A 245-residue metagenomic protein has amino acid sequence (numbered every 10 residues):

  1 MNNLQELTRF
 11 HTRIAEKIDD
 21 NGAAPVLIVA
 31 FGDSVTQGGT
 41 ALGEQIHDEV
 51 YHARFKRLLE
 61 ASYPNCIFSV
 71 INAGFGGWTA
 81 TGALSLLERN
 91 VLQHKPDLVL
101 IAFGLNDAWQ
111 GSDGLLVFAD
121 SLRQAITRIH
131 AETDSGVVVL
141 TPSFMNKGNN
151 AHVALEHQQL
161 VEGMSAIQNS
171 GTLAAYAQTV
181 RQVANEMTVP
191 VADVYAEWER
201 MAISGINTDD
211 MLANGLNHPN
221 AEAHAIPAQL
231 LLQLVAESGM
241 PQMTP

Functional and structural regions predicted by a protein language model:
M1-N2, P245: Short, Lys/Arg-enriched, disordered terminal segments
N2-A73, L86-K95: Serine-esterase "nucleophile elbow" of acetyl-processing enzymes
G22, R54-S69, G82-P245: Alpha-helical cap/lid subdomain in secreted, periplasmic, or secretory-pathway luminal O-acyl-processing enzymes
G32, G38-G39, G74-G77, G104 (+2 more regions): Glycine-centered flexibility sites
T36, L42-Q45, G74-W78, D107-W109 (+1 more regions): Short histidine/acidic/glycine/proline-rich micro-motifs that form metal- and phosphate-coordinating active-site loops
